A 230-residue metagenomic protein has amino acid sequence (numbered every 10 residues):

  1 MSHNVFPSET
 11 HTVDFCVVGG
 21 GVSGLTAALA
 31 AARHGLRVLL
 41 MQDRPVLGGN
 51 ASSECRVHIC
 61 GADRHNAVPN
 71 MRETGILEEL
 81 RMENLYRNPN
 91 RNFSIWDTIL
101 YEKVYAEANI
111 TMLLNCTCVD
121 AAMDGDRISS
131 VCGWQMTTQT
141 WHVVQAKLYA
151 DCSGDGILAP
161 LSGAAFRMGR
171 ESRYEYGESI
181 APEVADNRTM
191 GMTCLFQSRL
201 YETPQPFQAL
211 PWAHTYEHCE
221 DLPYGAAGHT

Functional and structural regions predicted by a protein language model:
N4, A30, L36-R37, Q42-R127 (+2 more regions): Conserved N-terminal/central alpha/beta ligand/cofactor-binding core
P7-G21: Beta1/beta-strand and adjacent pyrophosphate-binding region of the FAD-binding site in flavoprotein oxidoreductases
E9, C118, A227-G228: A structural signal for short, hydrophobic beta-strand segments that form beta-sheets in beta-rich/all-beta domains
H11-F15, H34-V38, E107-T111, R127-S129 (+3 more regions): Loop/turn elements at helix/coil->beta-strand transitions in domains of secreted/extracellular proteins
V18-G21, M41-R44, C55, N115 (+3 more regions): Active-site-proximal beta-strand/loop segments in catalytic clefts of secreted hydrolases
G24: N-terminal Rossmann-fold NAD(P) dinucleotide-binding loop
R127-S130, T137-L148, C152-T230: Flavin (FAD/FMN)-binding glycine-rich loop and adjacent Rossmann-like elements that form
